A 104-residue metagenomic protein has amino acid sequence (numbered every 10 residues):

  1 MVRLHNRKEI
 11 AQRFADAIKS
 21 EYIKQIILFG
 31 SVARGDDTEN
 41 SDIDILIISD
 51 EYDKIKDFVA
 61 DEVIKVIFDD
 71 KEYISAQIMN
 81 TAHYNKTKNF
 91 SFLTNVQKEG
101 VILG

Functional and structural regions predicted by a protein language model:
M1-I27, A33-E39, S49-G104: Catalytic core of pol beta-like nucleotidyltransferases
D44-I48: Short beta-strand->loop micro-motif that forms the acidic, two-metal-ion catalytic signature in nucleotide-processing
